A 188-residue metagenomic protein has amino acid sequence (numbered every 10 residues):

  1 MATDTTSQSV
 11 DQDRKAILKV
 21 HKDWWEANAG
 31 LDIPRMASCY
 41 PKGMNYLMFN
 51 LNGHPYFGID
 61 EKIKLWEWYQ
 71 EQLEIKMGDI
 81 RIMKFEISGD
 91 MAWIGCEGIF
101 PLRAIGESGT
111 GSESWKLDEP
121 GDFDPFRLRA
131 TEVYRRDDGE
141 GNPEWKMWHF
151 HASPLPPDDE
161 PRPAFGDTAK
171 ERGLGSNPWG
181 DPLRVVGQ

Functional and structural regions predicted by a protein language model:
A2-K19, D23-R35, N45-Q188: A beta-strand edge to alpha-helix "cap/lid" segment located at domain peripheries
P41: Helix-to-beta-strand junctions that scaffold the AdoMet/dcAdoMet cofactor pocket in Class I SAM-dependent enzymes
